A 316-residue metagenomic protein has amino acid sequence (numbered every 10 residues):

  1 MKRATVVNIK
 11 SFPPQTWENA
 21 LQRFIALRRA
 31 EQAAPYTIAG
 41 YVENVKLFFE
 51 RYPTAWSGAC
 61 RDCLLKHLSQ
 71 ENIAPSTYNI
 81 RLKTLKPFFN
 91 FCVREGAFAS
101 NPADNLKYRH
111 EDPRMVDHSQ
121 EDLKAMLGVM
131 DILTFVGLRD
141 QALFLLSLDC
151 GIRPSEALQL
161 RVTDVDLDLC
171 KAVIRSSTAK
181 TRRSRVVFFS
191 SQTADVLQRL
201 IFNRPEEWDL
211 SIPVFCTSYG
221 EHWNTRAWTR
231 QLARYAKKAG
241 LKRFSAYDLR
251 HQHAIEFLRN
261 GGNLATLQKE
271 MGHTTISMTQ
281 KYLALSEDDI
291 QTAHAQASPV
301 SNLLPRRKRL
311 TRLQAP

Functional and structural regions predicted by a protein language model:
M1-S11, A297-P316: C-terminal secondary-structure termini that scaffold catalytic or DNA-interacting sites
R3-V7, Q22-M115, V129-L133, K238: N-terminal core-binding DNA-recognition domain of tyrosine recombinases/integrases
F98, A125-P154, A179-T181, W208: Basic, Lys/Arg- and aromatic-enriched nucleic-acid-binding interface segment
E111-L127, K180-S191, E207-S211: DNA breakage-rejoining catalytic core of tyrosine-based enzymes
D117, S177-T178, M271, I276-Q296: Catalytic-site neighborhood detector that most strongly recognizes the C-terminal catalytic loop/helix of tyrosine
D131-F135, E221, T229-K269: Short, basic (Lys/Arg/His-rich) helix/loop patches that form interaction surfaces in the mid-to-C-terminal regions
S155, Q159-F202: Conserved tyrosine-mediated DNA breakage-rejoining catalytic core shared by Y-recombinases
S190-L241: Active-site/catalytic core of tyrosine-dependent DNA strand-transfer enzymes
